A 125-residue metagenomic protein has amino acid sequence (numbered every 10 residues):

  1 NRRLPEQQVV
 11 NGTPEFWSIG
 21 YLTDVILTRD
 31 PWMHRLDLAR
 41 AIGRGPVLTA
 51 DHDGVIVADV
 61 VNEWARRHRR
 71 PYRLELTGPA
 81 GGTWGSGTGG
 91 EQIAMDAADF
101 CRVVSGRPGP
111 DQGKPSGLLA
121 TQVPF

Functional and structural regions predicted by a protein language model:
N1-F125: Structured surface interface patches that mediate subunit assembly and partner/cofactor docking
